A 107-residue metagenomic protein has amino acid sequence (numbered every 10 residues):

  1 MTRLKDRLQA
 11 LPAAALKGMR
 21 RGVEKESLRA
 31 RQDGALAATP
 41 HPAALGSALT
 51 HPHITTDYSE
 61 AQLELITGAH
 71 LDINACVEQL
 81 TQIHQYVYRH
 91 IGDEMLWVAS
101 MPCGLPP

Functional and structural regions predicted by a protein language model:
M1-P107: Terminal catalytic/cofactor-binding subdomain
